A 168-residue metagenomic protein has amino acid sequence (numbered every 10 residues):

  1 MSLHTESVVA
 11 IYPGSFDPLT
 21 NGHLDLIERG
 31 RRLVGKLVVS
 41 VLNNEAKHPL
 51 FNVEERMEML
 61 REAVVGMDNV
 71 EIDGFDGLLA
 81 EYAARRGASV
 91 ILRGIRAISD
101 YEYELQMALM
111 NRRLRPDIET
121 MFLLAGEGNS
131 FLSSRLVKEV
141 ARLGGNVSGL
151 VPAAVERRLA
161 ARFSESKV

Functional and structural regions predicted by a protein language model:
M1-V168: Nucleotidyltransferase catalytic core that binds NTPs
